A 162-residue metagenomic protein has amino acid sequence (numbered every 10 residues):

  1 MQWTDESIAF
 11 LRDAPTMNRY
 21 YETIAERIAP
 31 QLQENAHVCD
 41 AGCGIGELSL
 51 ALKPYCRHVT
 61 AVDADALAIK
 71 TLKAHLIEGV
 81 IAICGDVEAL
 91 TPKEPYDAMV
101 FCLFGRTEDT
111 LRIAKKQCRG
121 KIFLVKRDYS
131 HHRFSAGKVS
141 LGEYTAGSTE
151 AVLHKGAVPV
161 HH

Functional and structural regions predicted by a protein language model:
T4-Y20: Class I SAM-dependent methyltransferase Rossmann-like catalytic core, especially the SAM/SAH-binding loop
N18-E34: Conserved alpha-helix/loop element of class I SAM-dependent methyltransferases that forms part of the SAM/SAH-binding
I45-Y55: Conserved SAM-binding loop of SAM-dependent methyltransferases across substrates and taxa, primarily the Class I
D65-L67: Conserved SAM/SAH-binding beta-strand->alpha-helix loop
L72-K73: Conserved SAM-binding loop
I77-V87: Conserved SAM-binding strand-loop segment of SAM-dependent methyltransferases
G105-Q117: A short, conserved alpha-helix within the catalytic core of class I
G120-H132: Conserved beta-strand signature within the Rossmann-like core of class I S-adenosyl-L-methionine
